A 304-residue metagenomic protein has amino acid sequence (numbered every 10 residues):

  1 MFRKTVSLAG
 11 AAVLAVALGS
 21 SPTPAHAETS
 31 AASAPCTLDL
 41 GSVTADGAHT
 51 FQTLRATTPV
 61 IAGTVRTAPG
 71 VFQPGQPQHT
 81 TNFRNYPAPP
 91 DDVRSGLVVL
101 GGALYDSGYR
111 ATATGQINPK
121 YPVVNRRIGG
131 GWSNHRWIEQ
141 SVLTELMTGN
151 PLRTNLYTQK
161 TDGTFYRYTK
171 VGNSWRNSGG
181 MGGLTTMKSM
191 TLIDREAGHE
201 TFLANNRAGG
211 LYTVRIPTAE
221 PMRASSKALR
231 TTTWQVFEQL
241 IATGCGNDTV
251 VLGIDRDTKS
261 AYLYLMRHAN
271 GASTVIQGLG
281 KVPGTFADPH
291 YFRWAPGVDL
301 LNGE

Functional and structural regions predicted by a protein language model:
M1-E28: Secretory targeting and sorting signals
S30-L38, R66-S95, R126-G149, G182-H199 (+2 more regions): Repeated scaffold domains used in trafficking and secretory/extracellular systems, primarily beta-propellers
V43-T64, S95-Y121, R153-N155, T161-K170 (+3 more regions): Structural motif
G115-R176: Short N-terminal edge-element motif at the start of the domain
N150, Q159, E196, N205 (+2 more regions): Residue-level signal for WD-repeat beta-propeller blades
T169-L203, A208, S225: Surface-exposed beta-loop interaction hotspot
P217-T232: A short "linker-to-beta-strand initiation" element
E220-M222, D248-E304: Alpha-helical oligomerization segments
